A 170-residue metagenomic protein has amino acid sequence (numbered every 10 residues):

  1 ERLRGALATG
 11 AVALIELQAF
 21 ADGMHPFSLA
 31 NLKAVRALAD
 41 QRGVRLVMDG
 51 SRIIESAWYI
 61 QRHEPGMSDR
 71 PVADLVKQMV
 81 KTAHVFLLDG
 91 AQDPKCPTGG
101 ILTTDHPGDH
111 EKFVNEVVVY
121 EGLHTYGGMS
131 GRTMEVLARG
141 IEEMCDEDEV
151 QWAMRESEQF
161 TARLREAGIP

Functional and structural regions predicted by a protein language model:
E1-P170: Conserved PLP-enzyme active-site core in the AAT-like
